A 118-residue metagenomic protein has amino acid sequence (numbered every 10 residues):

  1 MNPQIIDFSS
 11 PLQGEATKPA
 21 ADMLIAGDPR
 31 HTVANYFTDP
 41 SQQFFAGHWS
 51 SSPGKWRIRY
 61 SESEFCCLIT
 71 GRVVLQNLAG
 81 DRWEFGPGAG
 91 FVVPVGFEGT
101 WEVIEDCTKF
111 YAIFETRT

Functional and structural regions predicted by a protein language model:
M1-Q43: A short, N-terminal "cap"/entry segment at the start of jelly-roll beta-barrel domains of the cupin/DSBH fold
N35, F65, G90, T100: Short, surface-exposed charged micro-motifs
N35-Y36, A46-H48, W56-Y60, N77 (+2 more regions): Short histidine-centered beta-strand/loop micro-motifs that create catalytic or ligand/metal-coordination sites
D39-Y60, P94-V95, R117: Conserved short histidine dyad/triad with adjacent acidic residue
I58, L75, K109-Y111: Short hydrophobic/aromatic-rich beta-strand segments that constitute the beta-sheet cores of beta-sandwich/beta-barrel
Y60-L75: Short, conserved beta-strand element in jelly-roll/cupin
A79-V95: Short acidic-glycine-tyrosine-enriched beta hairpin
V95-T118: Ligand-binding loop in jelly-roll beta-barrel domains
